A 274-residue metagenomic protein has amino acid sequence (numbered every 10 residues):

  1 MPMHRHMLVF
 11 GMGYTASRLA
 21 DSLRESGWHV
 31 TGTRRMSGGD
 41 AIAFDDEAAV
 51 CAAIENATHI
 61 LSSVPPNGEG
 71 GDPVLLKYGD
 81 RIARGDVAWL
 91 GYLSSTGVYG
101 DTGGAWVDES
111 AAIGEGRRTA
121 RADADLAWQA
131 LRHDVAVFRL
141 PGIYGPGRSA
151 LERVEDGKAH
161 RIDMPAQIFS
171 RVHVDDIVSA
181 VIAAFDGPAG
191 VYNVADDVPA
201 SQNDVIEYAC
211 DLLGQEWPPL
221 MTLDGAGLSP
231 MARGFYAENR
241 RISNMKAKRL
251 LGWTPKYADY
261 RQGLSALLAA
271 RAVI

Functional and structural regions predicted by a protein language model:
E55-Y92, D123-L126: NAD(P)-cofactor binding segment of oxidoreductase domains
G79-G116: Conserved Rossmann-fold NAD(P)-dependent oxidoreductase catalytic core, especially the SDR/UDP-sugar
A112-F138: Active-site Tyr-X1-5-Lys
A122, L131, I143-D156, A183-Y192 (+2 more regions): Glycine/proline-rich active-site loop of Rossmann-fold NAD(P)-dependent oxidoreductases
P146-R153, I162-F185: Substrate-positioning beta->alpha
V178-A232: Mid/C-terminal beta-alpha module of Rossmann-like enzyme folds, strongest in SDR-family dehydrogenases/epimerases
E207, A226-T254: Conserved C-terminal active-site "lid" loop/helix of NAD(P)H-dependent oxidoreductases that clamps the redox cofactor
A258-I274: Amphipathic terminal alpha-helices
